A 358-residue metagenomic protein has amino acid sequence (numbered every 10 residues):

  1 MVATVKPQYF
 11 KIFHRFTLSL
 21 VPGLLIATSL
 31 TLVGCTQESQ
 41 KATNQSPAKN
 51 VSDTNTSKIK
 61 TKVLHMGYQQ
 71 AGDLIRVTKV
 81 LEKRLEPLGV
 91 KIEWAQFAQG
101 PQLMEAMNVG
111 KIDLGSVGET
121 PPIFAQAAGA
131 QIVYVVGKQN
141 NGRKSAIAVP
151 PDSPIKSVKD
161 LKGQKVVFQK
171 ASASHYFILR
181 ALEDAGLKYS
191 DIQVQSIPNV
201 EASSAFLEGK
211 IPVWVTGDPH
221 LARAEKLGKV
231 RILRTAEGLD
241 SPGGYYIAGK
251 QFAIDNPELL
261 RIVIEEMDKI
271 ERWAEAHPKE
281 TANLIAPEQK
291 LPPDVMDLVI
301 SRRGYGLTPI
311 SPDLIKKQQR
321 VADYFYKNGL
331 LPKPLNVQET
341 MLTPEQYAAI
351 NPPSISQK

Functional and structural regions predicted by a protein language model:
L32-Q45: Bacterial lipoprotein signal-peptidase II cleavage site
S57, P150-K165, D255-P257: Flexible hinge/capping segments at coil-to-helix
S57-K62, G67-Q96, P101-Q102, A106 (+3 more regions): Short, polar/charged alpha-helical segment
K62-Q70, K159-A171, D268-R272: Short loop->beta-strand "edge-of-pocket" segments that line small-molecule binding or catalytic clefts across diverse
I75-T78, A95-Y134, R143-K156, H175-Y176 (+2 more regions): Pocket-flanking alpha-helical
T120, D191-Q195, V200-P287: Pocket-lining segment of extracytoplasmic ligand-binding domains
D255-P332: Secondary-structure end/capping motifs
F325-K358: Conserved C-terminal helix/tail region of periplasmic/extracytoplasmic solute-binding proteins
